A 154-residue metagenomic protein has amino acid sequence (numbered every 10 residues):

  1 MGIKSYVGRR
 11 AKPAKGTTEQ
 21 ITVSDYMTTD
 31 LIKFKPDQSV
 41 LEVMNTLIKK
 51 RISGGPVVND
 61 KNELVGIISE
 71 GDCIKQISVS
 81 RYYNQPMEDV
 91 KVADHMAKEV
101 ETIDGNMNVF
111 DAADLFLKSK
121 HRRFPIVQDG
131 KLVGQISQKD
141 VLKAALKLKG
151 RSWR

Functional and structural regions predicted by a protein language model:
M1-R154: Tandem CBS (Cystathionine beta-synthase) repeat/Bateman regulatory domains
